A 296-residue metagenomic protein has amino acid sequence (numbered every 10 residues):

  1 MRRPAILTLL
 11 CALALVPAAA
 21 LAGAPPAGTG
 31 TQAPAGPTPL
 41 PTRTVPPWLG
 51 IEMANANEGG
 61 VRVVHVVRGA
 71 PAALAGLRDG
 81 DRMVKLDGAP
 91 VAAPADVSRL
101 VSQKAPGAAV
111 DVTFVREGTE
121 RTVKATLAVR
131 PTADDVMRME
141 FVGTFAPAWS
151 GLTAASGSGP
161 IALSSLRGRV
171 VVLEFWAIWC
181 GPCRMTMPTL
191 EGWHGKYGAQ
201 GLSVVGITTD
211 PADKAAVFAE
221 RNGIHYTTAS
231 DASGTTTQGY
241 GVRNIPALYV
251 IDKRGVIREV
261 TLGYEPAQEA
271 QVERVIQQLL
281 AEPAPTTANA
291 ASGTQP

Functional and structural regions predicted by a protein language model:
G23, V84, R99-V136: PDZ-domain C-terminal substructure recognizer with occasional recognition of PDZ-binding tails
G23-V67, K124-T144: PDZ/PDZ-like peptide-tail recognition elements
V67-D81, L100, T236-T237: PDZ/PDZ-like domain micro-motif
A72-A95, V171: Conserved PDZ fold ligand-binding element
W149-V171: A short beta-strand-turn-helix
R167, F175-G192: Conserved redox-active cysteine motifs that mediate thiol-disulfide chemistry, especially di-cysteine Cys-X(1-2)-Cys
G168, V217-Y226, S230-Q277: Thiol/disulfide oxidoreductase modules built on the thioredoxin-like
R184-N222, A232-G239: Structural microenvironment flanking redox-active thiols in thiol-disulfide oxidoreductases
